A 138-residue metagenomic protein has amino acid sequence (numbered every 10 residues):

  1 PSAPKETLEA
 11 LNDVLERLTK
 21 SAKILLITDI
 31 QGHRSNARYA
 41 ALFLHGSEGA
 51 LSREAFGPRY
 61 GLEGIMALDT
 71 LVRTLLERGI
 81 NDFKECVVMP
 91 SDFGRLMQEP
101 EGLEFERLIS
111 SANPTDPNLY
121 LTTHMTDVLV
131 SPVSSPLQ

Functional and structural regions predicted by a protein language model:
P1-N12: Negatively charged, low-complexity tracts enriched in Asp/Glu with abundant Ser/Thr
A10-G46, G61: Amphipathic, interaction-prone secondary-structure segments
L25, S35, G49-S52, D82 (+1 more regions): Polar low-complexity intrinsically disordered regions enriched in Ser/Thr and small residues
A40-V87, D92: Amphipathic alpha-helical packing elements
I80-D127: Charge-dense polyanion-binding interfaces
L129-Q138: Intrinsically disordered, low-structural-confidence terminal and linker regions
